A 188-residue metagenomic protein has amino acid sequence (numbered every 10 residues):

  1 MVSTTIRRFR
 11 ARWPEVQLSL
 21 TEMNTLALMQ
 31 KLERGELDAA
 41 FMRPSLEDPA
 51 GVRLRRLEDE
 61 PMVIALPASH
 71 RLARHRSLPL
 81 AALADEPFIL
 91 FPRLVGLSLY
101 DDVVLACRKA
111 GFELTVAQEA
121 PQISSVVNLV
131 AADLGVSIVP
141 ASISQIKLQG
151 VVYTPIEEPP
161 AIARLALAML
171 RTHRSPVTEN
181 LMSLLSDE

Functional and structural regions predicted by a protein language model:
M1, F88-A110, S175-T178, M182: Secondary-structure junction motif
M1-E47, E119-A120: Central regulatory/effector-binding core of bacterial HTH transcription factors
M1-T4, S142-S144, V151-E188: A late-sequence structural motif
V16, E33-F41, M62, F112 (+1 more regions): Alpha-to-beta junction loops
M23-L26, G35, E60, A81 (+3 more regions): Structural detector for helix-capping/boundary residues
L26, R43-A50, Y100-D102, K109 (+1 more regions): A ligand-binding cleft/hinge motif common to bilobed small-molecule-binding domains
M29, E33, L80, V126-V127: Short hydrophobic/charged patches on amphipathic alpha-helices used for structural packing and interfaces
G51-M62, L66-F88, P176-E179: Flexible hinge/capping segments at coil-to-helix
